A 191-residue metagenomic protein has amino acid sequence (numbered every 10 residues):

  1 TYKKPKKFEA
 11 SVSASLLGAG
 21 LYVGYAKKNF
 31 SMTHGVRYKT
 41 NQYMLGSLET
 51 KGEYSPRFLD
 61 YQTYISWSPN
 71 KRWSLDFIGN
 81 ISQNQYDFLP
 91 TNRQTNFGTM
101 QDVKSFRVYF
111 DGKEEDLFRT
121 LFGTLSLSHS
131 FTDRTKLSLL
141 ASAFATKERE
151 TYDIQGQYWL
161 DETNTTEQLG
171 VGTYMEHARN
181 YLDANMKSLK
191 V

Functional and structural regions predicted by a protein language model:
T1-S11: A beta-strand signature from Gram-negative outer-membrane beta-barrel systems, especially the internal plug domain
K7-E9, D60, F110, F122: Short, solvent-exposed beta-strand edge segments and adjacent coil->beta transition regions
S15-Y38, K51-L89, E115-L139, A143: Transmembrane beta-barrel wall of Gram-negative outer-membrane proteins
K39-Y43: Short gly/pro/ser/thr-enriched loop/turn and capping motifs at secondary-structure boundaries
M44-E49: Hydrophobic alpha-helical membrane segments
G52, S74-L75, G79-S126, S130 (+2 more regions): Flexible loop and strand-edge segments within Gram-negative outer membrane beta-barrel domains
